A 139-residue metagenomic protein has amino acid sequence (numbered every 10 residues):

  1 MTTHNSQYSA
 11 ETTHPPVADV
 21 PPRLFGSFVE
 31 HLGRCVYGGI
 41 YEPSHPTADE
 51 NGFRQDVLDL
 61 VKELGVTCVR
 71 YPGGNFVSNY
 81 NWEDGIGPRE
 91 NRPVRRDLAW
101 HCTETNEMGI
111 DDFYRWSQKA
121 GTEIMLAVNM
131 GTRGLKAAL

Functional and structural regions predicted by a protein language model:
M1-L139: Non-catalytic accessory regions flanking glycosidase/transglycosidase catalytic cores in CAZymes
